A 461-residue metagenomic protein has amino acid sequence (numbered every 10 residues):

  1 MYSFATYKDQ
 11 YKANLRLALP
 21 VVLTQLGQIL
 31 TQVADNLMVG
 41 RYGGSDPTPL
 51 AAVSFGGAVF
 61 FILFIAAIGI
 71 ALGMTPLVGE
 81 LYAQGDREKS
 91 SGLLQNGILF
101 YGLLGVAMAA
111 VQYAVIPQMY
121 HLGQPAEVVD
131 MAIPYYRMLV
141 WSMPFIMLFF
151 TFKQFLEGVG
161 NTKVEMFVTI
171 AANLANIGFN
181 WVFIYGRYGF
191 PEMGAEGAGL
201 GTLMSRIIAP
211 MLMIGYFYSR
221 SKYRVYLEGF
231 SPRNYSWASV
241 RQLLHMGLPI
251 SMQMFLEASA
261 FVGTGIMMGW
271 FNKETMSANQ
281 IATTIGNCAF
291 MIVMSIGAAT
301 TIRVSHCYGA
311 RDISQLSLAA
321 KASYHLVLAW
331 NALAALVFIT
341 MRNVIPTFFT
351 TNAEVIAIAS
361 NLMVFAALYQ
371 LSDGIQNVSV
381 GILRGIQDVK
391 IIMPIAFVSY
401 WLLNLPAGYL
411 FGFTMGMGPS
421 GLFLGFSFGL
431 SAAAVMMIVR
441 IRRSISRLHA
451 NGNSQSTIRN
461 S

Functional and structural regions predicted by a protein language model:
M1-A18, V78-P144, F190-L248, V304-Y369 (+1 more regions): Short alpha-helical transmembrane segments in multi-pass integral membrane proteins
T6-L37, R41-S45, A58-G73, L77 (+6 more regions): N-terminal transmembrane alpha-helices
R16-D35, M138, A172, S205-A209 (+4 more regions): Transmembrane helical elements of multi-pass membrane transporters/channels
V21, Q25, N36-L37, P76 (+16 more regions): Transmembrane alpha-helix boundary and packing residues in multipass membrane permease domains and related
L26, L30-A51, M119-A126, V182-M193 (+4 more regions): Helix-terminus/linker motif at the lipid-water interface of multi-pass membrane proteins
A34, F61, G73, A110-Q118 (+14 more regions): Transmembrane alpha-helix boundary/anchor motif
L50-Y113, I146-E165, G265, A278-T340 (+2 more regions): Small-residue-rich hydrophobic transmembrane alpha-helices
I68-A71, L139-E157, E165-N173, A198-I214 (+5 more regions): Short runs within selected transmembrane alpha-helices of multi-pass transporters and secretion channels
